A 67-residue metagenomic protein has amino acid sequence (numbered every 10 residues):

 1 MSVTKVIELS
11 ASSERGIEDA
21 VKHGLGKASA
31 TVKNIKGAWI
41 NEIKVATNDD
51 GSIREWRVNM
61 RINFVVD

Functional and structural regions predicted by a protein language model:
S2-K36: Short, well-ordered alpha-helical segments
W39, K44-D67: A cross-kingdom feature marking charged/low-complexity
